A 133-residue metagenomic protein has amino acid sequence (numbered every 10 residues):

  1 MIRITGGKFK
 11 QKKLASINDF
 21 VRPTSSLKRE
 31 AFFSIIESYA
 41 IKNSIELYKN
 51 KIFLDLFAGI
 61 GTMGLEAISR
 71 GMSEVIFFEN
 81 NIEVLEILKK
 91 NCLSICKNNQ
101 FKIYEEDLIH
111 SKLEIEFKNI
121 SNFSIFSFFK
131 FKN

Functional and structural regions predicted by a protein language model:
M1-L65, S69-R70: S-adenosyl-L-methionine
N50, M72, N98-Q100: A generic structural signal for alpha->beta connector loops
K51, S73, S121-S124: Conserved acidic residues
F57, N81, K130: Anionic group-transfer/hydrolysis microenvironments
E74-E79: Conserved SAM-binding motif I beta-strand of class I
N80, L85-S121: S-adenosyl-L-methionine
F123-N133: A short SAM/SAH-binding and catalytic strip from SAM-dependent methyltransferases
